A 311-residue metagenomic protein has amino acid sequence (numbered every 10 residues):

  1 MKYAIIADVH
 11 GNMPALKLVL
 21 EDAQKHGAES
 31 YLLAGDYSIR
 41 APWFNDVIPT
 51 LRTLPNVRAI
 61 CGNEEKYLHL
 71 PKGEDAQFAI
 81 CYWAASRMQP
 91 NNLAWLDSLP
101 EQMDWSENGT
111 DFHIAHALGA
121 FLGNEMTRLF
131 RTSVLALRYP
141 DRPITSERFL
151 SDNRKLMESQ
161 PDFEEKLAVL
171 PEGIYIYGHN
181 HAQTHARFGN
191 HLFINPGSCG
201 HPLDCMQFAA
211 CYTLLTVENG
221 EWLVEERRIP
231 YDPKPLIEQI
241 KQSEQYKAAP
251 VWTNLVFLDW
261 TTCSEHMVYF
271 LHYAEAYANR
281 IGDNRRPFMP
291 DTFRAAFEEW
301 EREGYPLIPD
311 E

Functional and structural regions predicted by a protein language model:
M1-A4, D104-H113, F188-F193, W222-L223: Beta-strand-turn-beta hairpins that frame and shape the catalytic cleft of phosphate-ester-processing enzymes
M1-V57: N-terminal active-site segment of His-dependent metallophosphoesterases
I6-A7, Y31-D36, R40, R58-N63 (+3 more regions): Active-site neighborhood of phospho(di)ester-bond hydrolases with catalytic His/Asp-centered motifs
H10-A15, I39-P42, E64-H69, A120-L122 (+2 more regions): Active-site environment of divalent metal-dependent phosphoester hydrolases
V47, L54-W105, G109-I114, F121 (+2 more regions): Active-site neighborhood of divalent metal-dependent phosphoester bond hydrolases
E147-N219: A contiguous binding-surface segment within folded domains or other stable secondary-structure elements
R187-P196, G200-E311: Acidic, His/Gly-rich catalytic cores of divalent-metal-dependent hydrolytic chemistry
